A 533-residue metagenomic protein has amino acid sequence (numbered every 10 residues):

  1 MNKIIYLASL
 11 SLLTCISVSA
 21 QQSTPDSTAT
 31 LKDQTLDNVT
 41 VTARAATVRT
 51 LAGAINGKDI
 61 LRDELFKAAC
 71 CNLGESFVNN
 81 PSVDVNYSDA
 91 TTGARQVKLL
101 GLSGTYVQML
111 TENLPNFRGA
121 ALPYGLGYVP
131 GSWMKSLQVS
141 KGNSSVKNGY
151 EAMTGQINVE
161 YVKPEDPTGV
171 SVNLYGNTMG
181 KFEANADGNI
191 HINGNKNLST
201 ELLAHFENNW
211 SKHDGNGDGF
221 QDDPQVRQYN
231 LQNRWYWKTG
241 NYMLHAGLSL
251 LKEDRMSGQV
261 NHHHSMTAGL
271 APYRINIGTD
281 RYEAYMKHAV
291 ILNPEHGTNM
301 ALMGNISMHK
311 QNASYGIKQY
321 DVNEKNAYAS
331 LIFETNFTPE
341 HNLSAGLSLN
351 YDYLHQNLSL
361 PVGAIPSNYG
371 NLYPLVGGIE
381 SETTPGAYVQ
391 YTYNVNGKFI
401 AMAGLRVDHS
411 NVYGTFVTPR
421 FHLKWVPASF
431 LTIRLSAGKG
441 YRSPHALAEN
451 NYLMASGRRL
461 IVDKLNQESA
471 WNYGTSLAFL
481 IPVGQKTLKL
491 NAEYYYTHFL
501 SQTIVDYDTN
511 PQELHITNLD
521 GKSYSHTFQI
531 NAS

Functional and structural regions predicted by a protein language model:
D37-A68, Q96: N-terminal periplasmic "start-of-domain" segments of outer-membrane beta-barrel proteins
G74-P115: Extracytoplasmic beta-strand/coil segments of soluble accessory domains associated with Gram-negative outer-membrane
Q96, L114-K141, L231: Short acidic/polar hinge/loop motifs at secondary-structure boundaries that mediate gating or recognition
N143-V146, Q156, Y161-H191, Q221-P224: Short strand-turn segments of transmembrane beta-barrel domains in outer membranes, especially the first one or two
L174-T178, I192, F206-W210, W237-T239 (+9 more regions): Transmembrane beta-strands of outer-membrane beta-barrel pores
N209-N230, Y236-M300, I306-E324: Flexible loop and strand-edge segments within Gram-negative outer membrane beta-barrel domains
G269-P294, M300, I306-M402, D520-N531: Outer-membrane beta-barrel transmembrane domain signature of Gram-negative proteins, especially the mid-to-C-terminal
N299-A313, V426, T432-R434, N466-Y524: Membrane-embedded beta-barrel scaffold of Gram-negative outer-membrane proteins
